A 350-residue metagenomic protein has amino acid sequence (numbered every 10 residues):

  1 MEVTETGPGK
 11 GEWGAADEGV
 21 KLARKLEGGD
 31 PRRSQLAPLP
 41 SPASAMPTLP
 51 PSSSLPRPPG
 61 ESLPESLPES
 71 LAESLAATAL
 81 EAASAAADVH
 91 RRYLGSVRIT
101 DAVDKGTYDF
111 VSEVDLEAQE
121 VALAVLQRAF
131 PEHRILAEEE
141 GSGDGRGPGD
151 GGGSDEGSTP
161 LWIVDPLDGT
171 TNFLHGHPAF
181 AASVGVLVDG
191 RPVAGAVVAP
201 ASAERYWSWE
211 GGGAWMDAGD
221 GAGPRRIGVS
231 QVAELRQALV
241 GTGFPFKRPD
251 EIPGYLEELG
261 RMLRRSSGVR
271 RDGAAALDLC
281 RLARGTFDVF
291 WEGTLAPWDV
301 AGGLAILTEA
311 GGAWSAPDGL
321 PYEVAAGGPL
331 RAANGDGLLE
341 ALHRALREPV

Functional and structural regions predicted by a protein language model:
E2, T6, G19-A23, D30 (+1 more regions): N-terminal subdomain of lithium-sensitive/metallo-dependent phosphomonoesterases centered on the IMPase/IPPase/PAP
K21-A23, Q35-R57, S62-A76, E81 (+2 more regions): Oxyanion/phosphate-interacting regions
A86, H90, D115, L126 (+6 more regions): Residue-level signal for inorganic ion chemistry
R128, L136, R146, G153-G221 (+1 more regions): Active-site-adjacent structural elements in enzyme catalytic cores
R134, S267-G268, A313: Conserved beta-strand segments of alpha/beta enzyme cores
E138, D272-A274, P317: Conserved beta-strand termini and adjacent loop/short-helix elements that scaffold enzyme active sites in alpha/beta
G185-L279, G327-V350: Acidic beta-strand-loop-alpha-helix segment within the catalytic core of divalent metal-dependent phosphate-processing
